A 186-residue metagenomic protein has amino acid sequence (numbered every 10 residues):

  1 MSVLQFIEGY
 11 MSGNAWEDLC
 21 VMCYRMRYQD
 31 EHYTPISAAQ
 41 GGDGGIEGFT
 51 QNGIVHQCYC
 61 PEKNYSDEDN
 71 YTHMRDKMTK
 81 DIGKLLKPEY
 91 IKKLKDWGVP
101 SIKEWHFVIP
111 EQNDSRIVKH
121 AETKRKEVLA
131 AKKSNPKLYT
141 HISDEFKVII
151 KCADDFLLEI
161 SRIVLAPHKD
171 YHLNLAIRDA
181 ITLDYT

Functional and structural regions predicted by a protein language model:
M1-S101: Short, surface-exposed loop/strand segments
M74, T79-T186: Acidic metal-coordinating catalytic centers involved in nucleic-acid phosphodiester chemistry
